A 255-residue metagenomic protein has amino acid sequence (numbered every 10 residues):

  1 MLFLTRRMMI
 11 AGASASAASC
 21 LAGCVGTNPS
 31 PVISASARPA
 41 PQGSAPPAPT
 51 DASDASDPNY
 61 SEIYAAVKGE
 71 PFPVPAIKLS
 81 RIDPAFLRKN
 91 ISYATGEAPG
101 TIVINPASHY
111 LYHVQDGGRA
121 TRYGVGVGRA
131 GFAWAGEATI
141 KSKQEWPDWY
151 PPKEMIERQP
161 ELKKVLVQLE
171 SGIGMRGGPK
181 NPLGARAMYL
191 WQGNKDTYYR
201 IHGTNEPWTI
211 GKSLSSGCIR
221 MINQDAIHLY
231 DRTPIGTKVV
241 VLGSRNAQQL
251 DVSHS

Functional and structural regions predicted by a protein language model:
L2-S255: N-terminal pre-domains immediately preceding structured catalytic cores
